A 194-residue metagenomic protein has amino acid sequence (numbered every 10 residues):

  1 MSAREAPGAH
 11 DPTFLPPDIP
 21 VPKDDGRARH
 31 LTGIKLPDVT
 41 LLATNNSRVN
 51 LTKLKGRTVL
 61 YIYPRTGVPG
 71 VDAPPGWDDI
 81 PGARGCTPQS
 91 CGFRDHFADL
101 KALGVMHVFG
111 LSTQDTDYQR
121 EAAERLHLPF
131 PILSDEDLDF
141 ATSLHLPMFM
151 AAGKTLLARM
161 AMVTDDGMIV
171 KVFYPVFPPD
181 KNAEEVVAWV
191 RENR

Functional and structural regions predicted by a protein language model:
S2-R194: Chalcogenol-based redox active-site neighborhoods
